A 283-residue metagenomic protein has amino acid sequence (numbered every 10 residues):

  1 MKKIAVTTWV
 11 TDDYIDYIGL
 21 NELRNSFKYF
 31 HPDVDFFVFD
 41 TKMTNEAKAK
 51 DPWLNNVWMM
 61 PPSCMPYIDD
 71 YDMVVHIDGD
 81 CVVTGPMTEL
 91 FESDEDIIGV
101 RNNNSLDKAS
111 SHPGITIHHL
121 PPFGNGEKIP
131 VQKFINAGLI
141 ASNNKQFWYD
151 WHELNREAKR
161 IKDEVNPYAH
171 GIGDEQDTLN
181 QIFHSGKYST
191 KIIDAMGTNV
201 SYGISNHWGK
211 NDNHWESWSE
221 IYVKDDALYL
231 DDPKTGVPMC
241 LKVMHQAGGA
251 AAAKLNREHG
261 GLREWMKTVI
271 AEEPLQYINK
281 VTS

Functional and structural regions predicted by a protein language model:
M1-N55, D69-D70, E264-S283: N-terminal anchoring/stem segment of glycosyltransferases
R24, K28, F91, N180-H184: Non-transmembrane alpha-helical segments in soluble domains of secreted/periplasmic/extracellular proteins
F36-F39, V75-D78, V83, G99-V100 (+2 more regions): A structural signal for short, well-ordered beta-strand segments and their strand-loop junctions that often border
E46-A49, L106-G114, K254-L255: Short, charged, surface-exposed secondary-structure boundary motifs
V57-P62, A137, I172-L179: Conserved glycosyltransferase catalytic-site signature
M59-P113: GT-A fold catalytic core of metal-dependent nucleotide-sugar glycosyltransferases, centered on the diacidic
V83, V131, Q146-S283: A glycosyltransferase accessory/donor-loop signature
F91-A158: Conserved catalytic core of nucleotide-sugar-dependent glycosyltransferases
